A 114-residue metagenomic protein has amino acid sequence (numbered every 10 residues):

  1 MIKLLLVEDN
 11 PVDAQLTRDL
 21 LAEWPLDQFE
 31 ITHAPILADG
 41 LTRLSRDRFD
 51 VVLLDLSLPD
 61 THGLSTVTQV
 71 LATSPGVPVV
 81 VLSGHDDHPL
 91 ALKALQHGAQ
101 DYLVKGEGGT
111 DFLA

Functional and structural regions predicted by a protein language model:
E8: Conserved acidic carboxylate
P11-T32: Two-component/phosphorelay signaling modules centered on CheY-like receiver
R18, T32-V51: Acidic, metal-coordinating helix/loop segments flanking the phosphotransfer/catalytic sites of two-component signaling
E23, T42, S57, L64-G76 (+1 more regions): Short amphipathic alpha-helix used as the core "switch/output" element in two-component signaling
I36, H62-S65: Acidic catalytic/metal-coordinating carboxylates
D55, S83: Active-site residues of response regulator receiver
P89, G106-A114: C-terminal output helix
